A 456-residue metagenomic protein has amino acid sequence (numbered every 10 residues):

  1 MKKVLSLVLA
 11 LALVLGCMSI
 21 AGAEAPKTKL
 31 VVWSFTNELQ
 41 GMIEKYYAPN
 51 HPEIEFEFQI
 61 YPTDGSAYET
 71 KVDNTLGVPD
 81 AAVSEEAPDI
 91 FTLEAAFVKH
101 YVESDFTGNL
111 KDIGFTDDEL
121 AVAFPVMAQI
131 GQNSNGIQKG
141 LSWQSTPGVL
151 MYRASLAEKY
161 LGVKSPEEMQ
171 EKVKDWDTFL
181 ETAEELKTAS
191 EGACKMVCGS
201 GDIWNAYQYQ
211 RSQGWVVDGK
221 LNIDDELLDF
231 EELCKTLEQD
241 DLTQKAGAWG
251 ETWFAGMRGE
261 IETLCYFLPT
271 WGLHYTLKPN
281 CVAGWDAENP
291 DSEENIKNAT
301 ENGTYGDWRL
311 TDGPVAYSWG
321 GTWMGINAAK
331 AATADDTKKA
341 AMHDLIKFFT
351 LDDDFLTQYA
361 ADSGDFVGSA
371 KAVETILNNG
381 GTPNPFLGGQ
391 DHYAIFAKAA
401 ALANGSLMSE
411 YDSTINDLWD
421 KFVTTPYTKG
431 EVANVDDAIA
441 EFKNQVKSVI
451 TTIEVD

Functional and structural regions predicted by a protein language model:
S6, M18-K99, F115-D117, V432 (+1 more regions): Conserved N-terminal structural module of periplasmic/extracytoplasmic solute-binding proteins
E38-L39, P385-T451: C-terminal capping/gating helix-and-loop segments adjacent to ligand/active sites or protein-protein/ligand interfaces
I60-G77, K174-T178, K245-R258: Short helix-initiation/N-cap motifs at beta->coil->alpha
E69, L93-V149, D177, Q208 (+1 more regions): Hinge/lid segment of periplasmic solute-binding proteins
G77, G284-G368: Extracytoplasmic/periplasmic substrate-recognition and gating elements
N133-Q144, G148, W176-N222, E226-D229 (+2 more regions): Extracytoplasmic/periplasmic solute-binding protein
L180-E184, D218-T252, G256, E293-R309: Glycine-centered hinge/linker elements that transmit conformational signals in sensory and ligand-binding systems
